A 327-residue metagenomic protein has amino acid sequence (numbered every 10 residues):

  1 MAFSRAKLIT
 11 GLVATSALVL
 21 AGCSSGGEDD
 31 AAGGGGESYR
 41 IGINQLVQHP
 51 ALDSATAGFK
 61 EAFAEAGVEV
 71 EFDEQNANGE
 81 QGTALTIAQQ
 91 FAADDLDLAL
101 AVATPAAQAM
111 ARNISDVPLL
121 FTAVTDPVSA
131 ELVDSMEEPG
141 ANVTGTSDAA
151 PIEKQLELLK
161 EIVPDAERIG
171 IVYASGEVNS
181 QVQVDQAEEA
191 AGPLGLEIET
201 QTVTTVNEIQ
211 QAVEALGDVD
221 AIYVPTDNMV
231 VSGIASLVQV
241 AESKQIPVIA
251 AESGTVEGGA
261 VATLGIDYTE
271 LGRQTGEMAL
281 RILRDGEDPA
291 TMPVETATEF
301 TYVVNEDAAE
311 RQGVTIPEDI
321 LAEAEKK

Functional and structural regions predicted by a protein language model:
M1-G11: Bacterial N-terminal signal peptides that target proteins for export
V19-G22: C-terminal motif of bacterial Sec signal peptides marking the signal peptidase cleavage site
S24-G27: Bacterial signal peptide processing site
G34-K60, A66, D73-T83, G176-V178 (+2 more regions): Extracytoplasmic "Venus flytrap"
I41, Q45, F59, T144-A190 (+2 more regions): An alpha-beta-alpha
E74-D134, D227-E242, I246: Beta-alpha junction/loop-to-helix N-cap segments that form part of ligand/metal-binding clefts
P127-A166, D267-E287: Hydrophobic alpha-helical segments within soluble ligand-binding/sensing domains
R281-K327: Hinge/cleft segment of the Venus flytrap/periplasmic-binding protein
